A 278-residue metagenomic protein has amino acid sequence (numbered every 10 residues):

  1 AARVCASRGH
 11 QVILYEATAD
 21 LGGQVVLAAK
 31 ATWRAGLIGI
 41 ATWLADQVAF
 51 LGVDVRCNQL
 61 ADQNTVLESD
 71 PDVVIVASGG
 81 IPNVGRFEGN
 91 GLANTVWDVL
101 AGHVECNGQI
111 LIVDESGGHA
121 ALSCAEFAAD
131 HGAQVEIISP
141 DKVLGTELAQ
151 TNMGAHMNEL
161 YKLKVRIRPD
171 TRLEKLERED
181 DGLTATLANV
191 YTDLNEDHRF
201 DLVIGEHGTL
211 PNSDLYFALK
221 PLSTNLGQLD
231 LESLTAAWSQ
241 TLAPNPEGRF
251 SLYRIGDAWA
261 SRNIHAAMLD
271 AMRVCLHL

Functional and structural regions predicted by a protein language model:
A1-L21, R56-D70, A77-Q150, V190-L202 (+1 more regions): Rossmann-like dinucleotide/flavin-binding elements
G23-E68, L148-D180, D197: N-terminal Rossmann-like dinucleotide/flavin-binding domain of flavoprotein oxidoreductases that bind FAD/FMN
I137, R178-L183: Interaction-prone hydrophobic/basic patches in short secondary-structure elements
T184-A188: SH3/SH3-like beta-barrel fold
